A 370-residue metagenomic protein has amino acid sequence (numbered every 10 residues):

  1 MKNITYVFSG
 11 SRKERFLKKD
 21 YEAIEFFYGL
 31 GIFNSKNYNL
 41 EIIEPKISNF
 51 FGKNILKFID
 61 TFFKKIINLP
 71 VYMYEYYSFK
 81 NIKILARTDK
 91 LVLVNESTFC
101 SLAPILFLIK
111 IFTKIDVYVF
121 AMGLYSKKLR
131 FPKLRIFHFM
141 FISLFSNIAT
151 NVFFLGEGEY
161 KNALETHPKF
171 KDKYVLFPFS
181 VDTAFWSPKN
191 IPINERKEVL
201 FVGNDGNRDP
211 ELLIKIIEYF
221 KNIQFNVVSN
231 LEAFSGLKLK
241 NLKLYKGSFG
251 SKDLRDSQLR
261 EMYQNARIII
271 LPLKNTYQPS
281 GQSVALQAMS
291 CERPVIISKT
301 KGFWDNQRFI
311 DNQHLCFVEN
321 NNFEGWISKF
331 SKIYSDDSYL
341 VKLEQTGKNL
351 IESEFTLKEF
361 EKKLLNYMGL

Functional and structural regions predicted by a protein language model:
M1-S48, K83-D89, E218-Y219: N-terminal subdomain of nucleotide-sugar transferases
Y28, F79-R87, I111-F112, P132-V152: Membrane-proximal helix-turn-helix segments that form the acceptor-binding/catalytic region of lipid-linked
K161-E165, L176-R196, L237: Acidic anion/phosphate-binding donor-loop and adjacent secondary structure in glycosyltransferase catalytic cores
N194-S257: Conserved catalytic-core segment of nucleotide-activated headgroup transferases in glycan assembly
N204, F309-F323, K332-D337: Conserved acidic donor-binding segment of nucleotide-sugar-dependent glycosyltransferases
E261-S280, R293: Acidic donor-binding loop of glycosyltransferase active sites
Q264-A266, L286-K299: Conserved donor-binding/catalytic loop of nucleotide-activated donor transferases
K332, Y339-E354, F360-K363: A short, well-ordered alpha-helix in the C-terminal region of glycosyltransferases
